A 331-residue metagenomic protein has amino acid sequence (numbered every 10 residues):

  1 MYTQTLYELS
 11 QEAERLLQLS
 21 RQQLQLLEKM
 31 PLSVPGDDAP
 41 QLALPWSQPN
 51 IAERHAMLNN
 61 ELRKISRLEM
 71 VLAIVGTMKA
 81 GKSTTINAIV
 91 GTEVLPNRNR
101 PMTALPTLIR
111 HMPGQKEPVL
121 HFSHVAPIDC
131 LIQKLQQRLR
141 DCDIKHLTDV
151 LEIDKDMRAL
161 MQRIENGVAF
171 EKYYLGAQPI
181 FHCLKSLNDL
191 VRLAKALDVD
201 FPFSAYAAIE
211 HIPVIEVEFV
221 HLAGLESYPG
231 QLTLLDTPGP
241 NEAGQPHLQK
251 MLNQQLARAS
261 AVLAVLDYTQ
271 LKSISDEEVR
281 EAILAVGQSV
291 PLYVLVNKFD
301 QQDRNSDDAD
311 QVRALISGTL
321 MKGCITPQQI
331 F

Functional and structural regions predicted by a protein language model:
M1-P49: Charged, amphipathic alpha-helical linker segments immediately N-terminal to NTP-binding catalytic cores
E53-S66, M70: Pre-Walker A adenine-sensing motif
S66-F331: Globular "head" domains of long coiled-coil molecular machines
